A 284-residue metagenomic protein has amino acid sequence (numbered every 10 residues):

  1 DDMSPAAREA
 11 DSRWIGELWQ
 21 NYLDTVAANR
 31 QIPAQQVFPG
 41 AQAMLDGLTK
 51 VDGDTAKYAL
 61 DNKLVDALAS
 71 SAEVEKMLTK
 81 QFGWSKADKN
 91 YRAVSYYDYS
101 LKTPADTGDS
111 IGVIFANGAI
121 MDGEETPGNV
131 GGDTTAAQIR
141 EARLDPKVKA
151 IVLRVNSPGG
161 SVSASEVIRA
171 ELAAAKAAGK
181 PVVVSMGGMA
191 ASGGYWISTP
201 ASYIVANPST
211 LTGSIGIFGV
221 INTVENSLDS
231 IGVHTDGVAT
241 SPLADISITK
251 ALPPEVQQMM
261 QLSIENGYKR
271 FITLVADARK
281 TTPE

Functional and structural regions predicted by a protein language model:
D1-L48, G53, E75, T79-P181 (+1 more regions): Small-residue-centered hinge/linker elements
A59: Short, contiguous alpha-helical
V65-S71, V205-A206: Short acidic-hydrophobic, aromatic-tinged amphipathic segments that line or gate anion-handling sites
P283-E284: Alpha-helical protein-protein interaction modules
